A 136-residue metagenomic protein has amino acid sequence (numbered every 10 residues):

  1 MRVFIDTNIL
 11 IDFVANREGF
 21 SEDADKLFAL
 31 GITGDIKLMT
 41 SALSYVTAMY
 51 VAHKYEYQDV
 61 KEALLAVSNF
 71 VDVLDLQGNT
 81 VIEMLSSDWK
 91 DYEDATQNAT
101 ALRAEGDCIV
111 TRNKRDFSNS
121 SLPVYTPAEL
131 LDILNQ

Functional and structural regions predicted by a protein language model:
M1-M39, K54-Q58, E62, L131-Q136: Short, well-structured N-terminal submotif of metal-dependent ribonuclease cores
R2, F70, L102-Q136: Acidic, PIN/NYN-like endoribonuclease modules and their adjacent C-terminal/linker elements
D6, D94, N113: Acidic active-site catalytic centers that drive phospho-/nucleotidyl reactions and related ester hydrolyses
L10-I11, Y45, V81, F117 (+1 more regions): A generic structural signal for short hydrophobic patches within well-formed alpha-helices
A15-E18, A52, S87-D88, S121-L122: Short, solvent-exposed loop/turn segments at secondary-structure boundaries
D25-D91, A95, A99: PIN-domain endoribonuclease scaffold, especially VapC-family toxins
